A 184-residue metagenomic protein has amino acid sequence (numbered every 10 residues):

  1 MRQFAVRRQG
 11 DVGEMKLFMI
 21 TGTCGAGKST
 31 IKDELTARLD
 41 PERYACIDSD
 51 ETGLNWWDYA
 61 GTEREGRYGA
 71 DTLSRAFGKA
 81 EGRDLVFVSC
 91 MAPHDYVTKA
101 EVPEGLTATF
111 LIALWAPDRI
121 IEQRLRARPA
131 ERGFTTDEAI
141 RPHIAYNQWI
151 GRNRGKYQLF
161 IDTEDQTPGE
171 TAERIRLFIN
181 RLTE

Functional and structural regions predicted by a protein language model:
E14-L17, G82-R83: Pre-Walker A (Motif I) flank of P-loop NTPase domains
I20: Hydrophobic anchor at the beta1->P-loop junction of P-loop NTPases
G25: Walker A (P-loop) phosphate-binding loop of P-loop NTPases
S29: Walker A/P-loop
K32-G78: Conserved substrate/cofactor phosphate-moiety recognition/catalytic segment in nucleotide-dependent phosphotransferases
G66-A108: Glycine-rich phosphate-binding loop used to anchor ATP phosphates in small-molecule kinases, encompassing both
G105-R126: Conserved phosphate-donor/acceptor-positioning beta-strand/loop module used by diverse small-molecule
E131-R174: Small-molecule kinase domains that catalyze NTP-dependent phosphoryl transfer to phosphate-bearing small molecules
